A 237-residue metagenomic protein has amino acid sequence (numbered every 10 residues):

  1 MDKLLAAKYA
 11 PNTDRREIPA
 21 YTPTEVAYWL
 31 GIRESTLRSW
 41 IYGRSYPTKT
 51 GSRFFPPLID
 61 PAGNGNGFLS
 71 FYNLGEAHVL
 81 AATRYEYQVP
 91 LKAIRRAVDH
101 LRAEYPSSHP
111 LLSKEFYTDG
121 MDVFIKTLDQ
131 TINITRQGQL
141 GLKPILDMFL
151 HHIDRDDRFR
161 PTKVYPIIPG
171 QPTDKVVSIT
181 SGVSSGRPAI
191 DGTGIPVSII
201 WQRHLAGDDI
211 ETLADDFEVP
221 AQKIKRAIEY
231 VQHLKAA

Functional and structural regions predicted by a protein language model:
M1-R15, D174-I195: Short, Lys/Arg-enriched anionic-surface-contact patches
R15-S39: Polyanion-binding surface elements
P19-T24, V89-I94, G207-D215: Short, charged amphipathic recognition helices of the HTH superfamily and cognate SANT/SANTA-like modules
Y28-I32, G43, D215-P220: A short, basic/aromatic helix-end/turn motif that makes direct DNA contacts
Y42-P61, K225-A237: Short, solvent-exposed alpha-helical "recognition" segments
Y46-P47, G51-N133: DNA-contacting interfaces and partner/effector-binding or oligomerization modules in DNA-centric proteins
T127-G182, G186: Hydrophobic packing positions characteristic of elongated beta-solenoid/beta-helix-type spike/fiber shafts
T193-A237: Long, charge-rich, low-complexity alpha-helical segments
